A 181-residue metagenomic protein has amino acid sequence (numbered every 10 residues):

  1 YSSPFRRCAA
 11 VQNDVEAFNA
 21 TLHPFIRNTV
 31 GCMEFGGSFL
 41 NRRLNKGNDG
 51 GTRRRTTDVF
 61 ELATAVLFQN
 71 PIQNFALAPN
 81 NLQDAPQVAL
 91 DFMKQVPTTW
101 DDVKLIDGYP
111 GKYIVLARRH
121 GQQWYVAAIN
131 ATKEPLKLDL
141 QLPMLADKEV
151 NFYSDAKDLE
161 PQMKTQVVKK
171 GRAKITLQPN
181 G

Functional and structural regions predicted by a protein language model:
Y1-R55: Aromatic- and carboxylate-enriched substrate-binding clefts and catalytic-loop regions of carbohydrate-active enzymes
N45-F68, Q73, R119-W124, A128-P135: Long hydrophobic segments that form regular secondary structure
N45-R54, L77-A78, D101-I114: C-terminal accessory segments enriched in acidic
V59, A63-L105: Catalytic cores of secreted or luminal carbohydrate-active enzymes
Y109-L145, N180: Carbohydrate-binding surface patches
L142-K157: Solvent-exposed beta-hairpin/edge-strand motifs
K157-V167: Contiguous ligand/interfacial binding patches
T165-G181: C-terminal beta-strand-rich structural cap/linker in extracellular carbohydrate-active enzymes
